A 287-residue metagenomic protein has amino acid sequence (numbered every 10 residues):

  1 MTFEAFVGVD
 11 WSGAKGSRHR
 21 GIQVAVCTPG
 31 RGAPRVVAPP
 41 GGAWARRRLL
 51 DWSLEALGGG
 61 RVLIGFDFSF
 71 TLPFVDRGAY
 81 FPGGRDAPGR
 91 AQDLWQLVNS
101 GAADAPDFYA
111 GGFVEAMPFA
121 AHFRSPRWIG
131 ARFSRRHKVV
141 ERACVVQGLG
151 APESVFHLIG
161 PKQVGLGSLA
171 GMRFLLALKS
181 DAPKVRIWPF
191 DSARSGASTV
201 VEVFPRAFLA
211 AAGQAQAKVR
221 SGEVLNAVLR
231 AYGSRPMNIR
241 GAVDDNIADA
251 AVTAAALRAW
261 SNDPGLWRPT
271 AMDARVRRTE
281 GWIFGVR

Functional and structural regions predicted by a protein language model:
T2-V7, W11-R287: RNase H-like (RuvC/DEDD) metal-dependent nuclease/polynucleotide-processing core
